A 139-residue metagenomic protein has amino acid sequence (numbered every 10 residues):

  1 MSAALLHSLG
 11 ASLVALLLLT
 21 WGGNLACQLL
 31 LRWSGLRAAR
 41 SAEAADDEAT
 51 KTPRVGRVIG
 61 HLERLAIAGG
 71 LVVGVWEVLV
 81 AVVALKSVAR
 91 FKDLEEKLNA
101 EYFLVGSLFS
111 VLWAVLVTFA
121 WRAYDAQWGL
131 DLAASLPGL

Functional and structural regions predicted by a protein language model:
M1-L139: Multi-pass alpha-helical transmembrane bundle typical of ion/small-solute transporters and intramembrane aspartyl
